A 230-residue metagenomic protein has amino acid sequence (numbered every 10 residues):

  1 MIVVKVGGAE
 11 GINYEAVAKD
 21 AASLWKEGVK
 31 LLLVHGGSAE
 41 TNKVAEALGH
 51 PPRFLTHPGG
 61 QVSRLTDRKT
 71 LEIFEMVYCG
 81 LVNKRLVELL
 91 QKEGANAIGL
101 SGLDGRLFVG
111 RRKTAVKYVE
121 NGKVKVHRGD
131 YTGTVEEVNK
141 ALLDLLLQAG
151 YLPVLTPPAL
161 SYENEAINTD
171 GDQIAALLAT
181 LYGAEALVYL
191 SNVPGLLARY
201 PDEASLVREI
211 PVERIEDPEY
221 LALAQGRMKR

Functional and structural regions predicted by a protein language model:
M1-R230: Nucleotide/pyrophosphate-binding catalytic subdomain
